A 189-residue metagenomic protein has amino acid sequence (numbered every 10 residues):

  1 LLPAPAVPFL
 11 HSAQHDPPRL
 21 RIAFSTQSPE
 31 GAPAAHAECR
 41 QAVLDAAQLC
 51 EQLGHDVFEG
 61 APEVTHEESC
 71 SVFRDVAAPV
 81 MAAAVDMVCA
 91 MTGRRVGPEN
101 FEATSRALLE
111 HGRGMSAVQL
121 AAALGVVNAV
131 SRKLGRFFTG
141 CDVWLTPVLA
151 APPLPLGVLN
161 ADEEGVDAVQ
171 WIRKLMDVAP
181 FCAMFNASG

Functional and structural regions predicted by a protein language model:
L1, S71, V76, A122 (+1 more regions): Short, surface-exposed loop/helix-turn segments at secondary-structure junctions that function as lids/hinges flanking
L1-D45, V64, M87, M91: A short helix-breaking turn/cap at a secondary-structure junction
L2-P8, L124-R132, K174-M176: Short gly/ser/thr-rich secondary-structure transition/capping motifs
H11-Q27, V76-G135, P147-A151, L156-N160: Short helix-loop capping/hinge segments that flank enzyme active sites or metal/cofactor-binding pockets
E30-A32, H66-E67, P152-P155: Flexible loop/turn segments at secondary-structure boundaries
A35-P62, V85-V96, L120-C141: Acyltransferase
M184-F185: Conserved short alpha-helical elements in the N-terminal third of ANL/AMP-binding
